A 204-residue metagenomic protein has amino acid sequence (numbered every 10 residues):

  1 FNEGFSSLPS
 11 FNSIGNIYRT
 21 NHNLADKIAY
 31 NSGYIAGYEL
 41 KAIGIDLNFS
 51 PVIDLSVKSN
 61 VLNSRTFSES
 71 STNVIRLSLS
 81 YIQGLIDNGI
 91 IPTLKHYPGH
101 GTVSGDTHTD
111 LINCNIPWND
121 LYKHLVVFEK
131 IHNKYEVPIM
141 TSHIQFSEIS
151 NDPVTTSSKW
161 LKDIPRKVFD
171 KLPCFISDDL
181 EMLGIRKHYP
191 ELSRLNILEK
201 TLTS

Functional and structural regions predicted by a protein language model:
F1-V74, G101-C114, S142-V154, P173 (+1 more regions): Enzymes and membrane/adaptor proteins characterized by extended Gly/Ser/Thr/Asp/Glu-rich, aromatic-dotted
G44-D46, N88-I91, N133-V137, K171-C174: Short, well-ordered coil/turn segments that N-cap beta-strands
I45, L85, K123-N133, L161-V168: Structured alpha-helical segments in the cores of large, soluble enzyme domains
E69-I90, V154-I176: Alpha-helix-loop-beta-strand connector modules within alpha/beta enzyme cores
N88-V103: Aromatic-lined carbohydrate-recognition surfaces of secreted/lumenal glycan-active proteins
N119-F146: Glycine/proline-rich, flexible active-site/cofactor-binding loop segments that harbor closely spaced acidic
